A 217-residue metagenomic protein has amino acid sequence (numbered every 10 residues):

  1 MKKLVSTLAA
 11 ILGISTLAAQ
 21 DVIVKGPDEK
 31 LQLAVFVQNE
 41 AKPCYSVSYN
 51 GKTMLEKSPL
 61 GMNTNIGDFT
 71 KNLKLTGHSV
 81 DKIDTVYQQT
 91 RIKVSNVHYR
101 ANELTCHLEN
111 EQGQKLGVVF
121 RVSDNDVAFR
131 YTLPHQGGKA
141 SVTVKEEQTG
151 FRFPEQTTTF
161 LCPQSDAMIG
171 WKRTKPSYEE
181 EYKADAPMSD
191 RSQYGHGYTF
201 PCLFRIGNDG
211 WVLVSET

Functional and structural regions predicted by a protein language model:
M1-D21: Bacterial Sec-dependent N-terminal signal peptides
I23-T217: N-terminal accessory beta-strand-rich subdomains and adjacent acidic, glycine-rich linkers that precede catalytic cores
